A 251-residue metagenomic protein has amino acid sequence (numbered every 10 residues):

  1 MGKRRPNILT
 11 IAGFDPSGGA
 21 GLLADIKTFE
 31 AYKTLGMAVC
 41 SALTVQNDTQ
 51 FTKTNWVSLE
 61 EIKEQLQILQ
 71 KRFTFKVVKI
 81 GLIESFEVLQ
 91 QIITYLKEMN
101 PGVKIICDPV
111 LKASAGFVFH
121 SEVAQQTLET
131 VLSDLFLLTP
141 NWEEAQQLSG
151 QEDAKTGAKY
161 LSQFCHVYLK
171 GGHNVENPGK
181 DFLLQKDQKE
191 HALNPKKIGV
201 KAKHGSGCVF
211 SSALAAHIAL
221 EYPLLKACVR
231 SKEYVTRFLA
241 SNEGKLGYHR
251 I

Functional and structural regions predicted by a protein language model:
G2-T10, I26-C107, L111-K112: Conserved N-terminal subdomain of the carbohydrate kinase-like
R5, K53-W56, K226-I251: Charged C-terminal helix
I8-A24, S212-A213: N-terminal beta1-alpha1 ligand-phosphate binding loop
I11-S17, E190-G205: Short pre-catalytic strand/loop immediately N-terminal to key active-site residues, enriched for Gly-Thr
I26-T28, V200-L224: Short, small-residue alpha-helix embedded
K33-M37, K189-H191, H217-S231: Phosphate-handling active-site elements
V118-E190: Conserved phosphate/ATP/ADP-binding segment of small-molecule kinases
